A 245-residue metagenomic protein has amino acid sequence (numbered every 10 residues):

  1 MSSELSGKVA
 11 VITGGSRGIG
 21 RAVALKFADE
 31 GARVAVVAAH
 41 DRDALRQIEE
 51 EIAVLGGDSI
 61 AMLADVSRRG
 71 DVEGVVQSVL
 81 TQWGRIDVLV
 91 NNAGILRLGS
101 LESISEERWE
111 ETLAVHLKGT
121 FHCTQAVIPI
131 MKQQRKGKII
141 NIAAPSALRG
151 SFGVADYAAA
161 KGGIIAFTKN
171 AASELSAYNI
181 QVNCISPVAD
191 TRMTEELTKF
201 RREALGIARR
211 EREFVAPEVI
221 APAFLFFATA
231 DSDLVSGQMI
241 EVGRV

Functional and structural regions predicted by a protein language model:
V9, S16-R17: Conserved glycine-rich cofactor-binding loop
A32-Q47: Conserved glycine-rich Rossmann-like NAD(P)H-binding loop of the short-chain dehydrogenase/reductase
S100-L101, R108-L113: Substrate-binding pocket helix/loop in short-chain dehydrogenase/reductase
T124, A160, T168: Active-site helix of classical SDR
P129, S173-A177, T191, D233: Alpha-helical segment proximal to the catalytic Tyr-Lys
A144: Residue(s) in the substrate-gating loop at a strand-loop-helix junction that position the organic substrate next
C184, L205-V245: C-terminal helical subdomain
